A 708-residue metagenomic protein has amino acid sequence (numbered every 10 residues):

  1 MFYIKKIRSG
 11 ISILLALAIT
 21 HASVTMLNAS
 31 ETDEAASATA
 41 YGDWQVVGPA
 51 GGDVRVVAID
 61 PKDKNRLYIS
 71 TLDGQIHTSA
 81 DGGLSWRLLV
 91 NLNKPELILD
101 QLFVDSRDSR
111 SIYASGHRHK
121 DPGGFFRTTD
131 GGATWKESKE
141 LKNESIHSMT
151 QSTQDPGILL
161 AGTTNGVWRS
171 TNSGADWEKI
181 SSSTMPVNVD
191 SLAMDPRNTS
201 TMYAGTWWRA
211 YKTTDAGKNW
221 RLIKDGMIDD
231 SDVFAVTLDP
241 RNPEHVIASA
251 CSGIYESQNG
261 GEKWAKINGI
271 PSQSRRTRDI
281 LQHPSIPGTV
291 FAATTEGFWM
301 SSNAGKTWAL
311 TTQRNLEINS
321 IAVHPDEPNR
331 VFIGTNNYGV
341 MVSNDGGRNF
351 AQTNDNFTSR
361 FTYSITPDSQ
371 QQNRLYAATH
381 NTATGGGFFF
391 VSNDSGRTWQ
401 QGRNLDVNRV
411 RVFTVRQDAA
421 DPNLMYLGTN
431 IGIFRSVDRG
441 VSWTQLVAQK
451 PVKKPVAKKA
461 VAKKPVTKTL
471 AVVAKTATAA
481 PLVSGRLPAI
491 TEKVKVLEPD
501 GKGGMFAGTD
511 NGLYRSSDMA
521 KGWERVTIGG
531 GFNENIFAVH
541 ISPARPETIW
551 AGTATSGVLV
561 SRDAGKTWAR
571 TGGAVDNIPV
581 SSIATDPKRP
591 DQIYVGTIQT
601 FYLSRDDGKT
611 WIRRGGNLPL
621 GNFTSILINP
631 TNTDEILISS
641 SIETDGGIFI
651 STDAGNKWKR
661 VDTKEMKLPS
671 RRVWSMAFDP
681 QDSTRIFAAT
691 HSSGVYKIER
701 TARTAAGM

Functional and structural regions predicted by a protein language model:
F2-M708: Extracellular glycan-interacting surfaces
